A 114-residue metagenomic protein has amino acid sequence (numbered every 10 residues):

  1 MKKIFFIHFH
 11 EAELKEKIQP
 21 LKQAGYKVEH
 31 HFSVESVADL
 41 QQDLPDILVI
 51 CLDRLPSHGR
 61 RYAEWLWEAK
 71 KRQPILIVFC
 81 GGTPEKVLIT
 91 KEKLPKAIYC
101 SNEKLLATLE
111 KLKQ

Functional and structural regions predicted by a protein language model:
I7-H8: Conserved acidic carboxylate
E11-H31: Two-component/phosphorelay signaling modules centered on CheY-like receiver
F32-I47, S57: Acidic, metal-coordinating helix/loop segments flanking the phosphotransfer/catalytic sites of two-component signaling
L48-K70: Conserved phosphotransfer microenvironments
H58-R61, G81-C100, L106-A107: Alpha4 helix (beta4-alpha4-beta5 surface) of REC/receiver domains from two-component response regulators
K70-I77: His-Asp phosphorelay/catalytic-motif detector in bacterial-type signaling
K111-Q114: The C-terminal output helix
